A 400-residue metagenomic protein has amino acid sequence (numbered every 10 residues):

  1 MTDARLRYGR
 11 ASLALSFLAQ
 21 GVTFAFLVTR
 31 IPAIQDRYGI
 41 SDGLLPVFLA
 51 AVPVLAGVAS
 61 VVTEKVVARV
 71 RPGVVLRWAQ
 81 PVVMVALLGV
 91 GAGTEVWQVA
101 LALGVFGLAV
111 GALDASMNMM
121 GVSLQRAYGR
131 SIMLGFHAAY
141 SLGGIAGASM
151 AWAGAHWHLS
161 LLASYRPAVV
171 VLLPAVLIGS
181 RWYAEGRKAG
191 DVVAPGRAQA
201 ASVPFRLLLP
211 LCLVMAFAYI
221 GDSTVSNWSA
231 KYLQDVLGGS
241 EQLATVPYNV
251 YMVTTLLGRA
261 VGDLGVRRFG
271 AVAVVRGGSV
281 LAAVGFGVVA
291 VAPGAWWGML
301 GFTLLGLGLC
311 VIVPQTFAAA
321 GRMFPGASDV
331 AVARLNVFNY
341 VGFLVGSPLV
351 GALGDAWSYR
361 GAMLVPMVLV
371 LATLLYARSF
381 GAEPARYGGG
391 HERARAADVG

Functional and structural regions predicted by a protein language model:
T29-G43, N227-L243: Short amphipathic helix-loop junctions that connect adjacent transmembrane helices in Major Facilitator Superfamily/SLC
I34-Q35, V66-V67, A153-H158, L233-Q234 (+3 more regions): Interfacial helix-cap and linker-helix signal at transmembrane-aqueous boundaries of multi-pass secondary transporters
G39, R71, A92-W97, G238 (+1 more regions): Helix-breaking motifs and short loop linkers at transmembrane-helix boundaries and internal kinks in secondary membrane
V47-E64, N249-V261: Central cavity-lining transmembrane alpha-helices of secondary-active solute carriers, predominantly the Major
A59-P72, A155, G258-A271, G354-D355: Helix-to-loop junctions at the C-terminal end of transmembrane segments in multipass secondary transporters
G73-L76, Q80, V275, M363: Primarily marks hydrophobic transmembrane alpha-helices of the MFS/SLC 12-helix fold
A112-R126, V311-F324: Intracellular juxtamembrane helix-capping segments at the cytosolic ends of symmetry-related transmembrane helices
F136-A184: Helix-loop-helix hairpin linking two adjacent transmembrane segments in secondary transporters
